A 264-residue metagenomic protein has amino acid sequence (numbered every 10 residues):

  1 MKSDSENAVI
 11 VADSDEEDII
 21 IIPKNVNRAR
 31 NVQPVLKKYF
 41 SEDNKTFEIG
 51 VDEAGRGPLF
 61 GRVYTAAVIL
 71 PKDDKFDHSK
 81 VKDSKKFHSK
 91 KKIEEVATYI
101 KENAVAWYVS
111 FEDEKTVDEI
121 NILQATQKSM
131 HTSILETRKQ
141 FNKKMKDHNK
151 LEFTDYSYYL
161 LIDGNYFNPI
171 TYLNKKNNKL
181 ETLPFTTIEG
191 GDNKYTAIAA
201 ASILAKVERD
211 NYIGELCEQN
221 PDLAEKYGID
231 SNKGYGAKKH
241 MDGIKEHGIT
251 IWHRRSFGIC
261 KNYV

Functional and structural regions predicted by a protein language model:
M1-V264: RNase H-like, Mg2+-dependent phosphodiesterase core, and more generally RNA phosphate-backbone-engaging helix-loop
